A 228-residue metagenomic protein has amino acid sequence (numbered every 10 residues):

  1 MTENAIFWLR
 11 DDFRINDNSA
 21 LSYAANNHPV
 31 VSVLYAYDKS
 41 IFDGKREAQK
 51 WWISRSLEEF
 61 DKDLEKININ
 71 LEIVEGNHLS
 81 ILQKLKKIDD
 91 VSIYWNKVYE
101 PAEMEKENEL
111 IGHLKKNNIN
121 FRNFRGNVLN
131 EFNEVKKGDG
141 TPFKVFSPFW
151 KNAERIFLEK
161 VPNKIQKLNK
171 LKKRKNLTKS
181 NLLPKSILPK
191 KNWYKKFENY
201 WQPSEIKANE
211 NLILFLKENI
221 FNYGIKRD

Functional and structural regions predicted by a protein language model:
M1-V161: Trp/Phe/Arg-rich N-terminal binding region typifying the photolyase-homology
V145-D228: Glycine/tryptophan-enriched, flexible segments
